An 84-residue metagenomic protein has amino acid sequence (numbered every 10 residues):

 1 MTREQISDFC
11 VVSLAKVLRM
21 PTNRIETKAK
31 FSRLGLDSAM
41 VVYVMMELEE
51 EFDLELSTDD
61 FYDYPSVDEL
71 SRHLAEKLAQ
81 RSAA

Functional and structural regions predicted by a protein language model:
M1-N23, R72-A84: Thiotemplate assembly-line natural product biosynthesis machinery
L14, E47-E49, L70: Hydrophobic micro-packing sites on short alpha-helices
A15-L34, E51-D60: Phosphopantetheine carrier-protein modules
K30, S66-E69: Short, structural beta-strand-to-alpha-helix junction motif
M40-P65, R81-A83: Phosphopantetheinylated carrier protein domains
